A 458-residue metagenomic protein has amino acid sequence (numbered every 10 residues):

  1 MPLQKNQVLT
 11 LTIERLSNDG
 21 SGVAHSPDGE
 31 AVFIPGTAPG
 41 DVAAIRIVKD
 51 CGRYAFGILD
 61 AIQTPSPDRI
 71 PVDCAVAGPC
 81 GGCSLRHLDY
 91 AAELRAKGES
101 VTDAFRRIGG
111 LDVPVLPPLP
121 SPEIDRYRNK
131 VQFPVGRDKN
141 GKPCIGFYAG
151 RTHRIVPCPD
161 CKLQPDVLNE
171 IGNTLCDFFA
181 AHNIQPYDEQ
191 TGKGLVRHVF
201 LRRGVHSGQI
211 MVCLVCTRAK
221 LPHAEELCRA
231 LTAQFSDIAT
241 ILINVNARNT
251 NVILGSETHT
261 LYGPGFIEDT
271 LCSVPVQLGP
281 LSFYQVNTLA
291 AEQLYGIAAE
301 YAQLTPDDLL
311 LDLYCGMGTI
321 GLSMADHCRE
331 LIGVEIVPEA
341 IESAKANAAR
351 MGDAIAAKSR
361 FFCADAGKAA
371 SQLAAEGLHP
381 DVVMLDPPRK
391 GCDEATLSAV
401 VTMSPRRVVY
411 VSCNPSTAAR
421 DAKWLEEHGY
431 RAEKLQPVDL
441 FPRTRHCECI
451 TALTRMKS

Functional and structural regions predicted by a protein language model:
M1-V72, V76, F361, K368: Terminal RNA-binding accessory module
P2-Q7, N18, A219-S458: Rossmann-like S-adenosyl-L-methionine
G22-P27, G146-A149, C213-V215, A344: Short, acidic/hydrophobic/Gly-rich beta-strand patch recurrent on exposed beta strands that often constitutes part
G40, Q164, N287: Short, conserved phosphate/pyrophosphate- and ester-handling motifs at nucleotide-, phospho-/glycolipid
R46-D50, P134-D138, R202-H206, M456: Short beta-strand micro-motifs enriched in acidic
D60-V72, G78-P186, H206, L221: Extended interfacial segments that mediate partner engagement and assembly in macromolecular machines
L116-I124, E189-Q190, H198-R202, P437-L440: Short, solvent-exposed loop/turn elements at beta->coil junctions and helix N-caps that rim active or binding pockets
F200-G204, I210-K220: Carbohydrate-binding surface patches
